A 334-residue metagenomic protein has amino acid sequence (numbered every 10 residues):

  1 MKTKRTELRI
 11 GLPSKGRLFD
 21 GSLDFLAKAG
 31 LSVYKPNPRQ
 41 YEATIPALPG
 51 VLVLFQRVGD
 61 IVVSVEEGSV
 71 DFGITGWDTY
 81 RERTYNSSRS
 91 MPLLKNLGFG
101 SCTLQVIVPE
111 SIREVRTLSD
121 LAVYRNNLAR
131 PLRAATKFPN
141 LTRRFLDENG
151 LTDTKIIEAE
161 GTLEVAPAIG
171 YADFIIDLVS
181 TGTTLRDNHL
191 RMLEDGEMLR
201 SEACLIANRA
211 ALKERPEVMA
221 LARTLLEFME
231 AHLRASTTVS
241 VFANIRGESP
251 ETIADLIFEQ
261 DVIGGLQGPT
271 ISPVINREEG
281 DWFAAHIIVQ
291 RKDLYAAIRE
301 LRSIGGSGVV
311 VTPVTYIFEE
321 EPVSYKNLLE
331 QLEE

Functional and structural regions predicted by a protein language model:
M1-F55, I74-T103, I112-S119, Y124-E334: Small-molecule-sensing regulatory modules
D60: Acidic/His-rich segments in extracytoplasmic proteins that coordinate ligands and/or metal ions
G68-S69, W77: Aromatic- and charge-enriched surface segment that lines or borders ligand/interaction sites
V106: Periplasmic solute-binding protein
